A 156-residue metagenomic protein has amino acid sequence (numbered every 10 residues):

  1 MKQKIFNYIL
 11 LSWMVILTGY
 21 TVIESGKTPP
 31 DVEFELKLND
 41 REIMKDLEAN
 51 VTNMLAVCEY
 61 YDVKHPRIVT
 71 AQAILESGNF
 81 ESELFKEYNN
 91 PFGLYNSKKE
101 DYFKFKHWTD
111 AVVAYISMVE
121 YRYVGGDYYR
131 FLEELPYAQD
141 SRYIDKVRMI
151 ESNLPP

Functional and structural regions predicted by a protein language model:
K2-P156: Catalytic cores of secreted/periplasmic lytic hydrolases that degrade extracellular macromolecules
